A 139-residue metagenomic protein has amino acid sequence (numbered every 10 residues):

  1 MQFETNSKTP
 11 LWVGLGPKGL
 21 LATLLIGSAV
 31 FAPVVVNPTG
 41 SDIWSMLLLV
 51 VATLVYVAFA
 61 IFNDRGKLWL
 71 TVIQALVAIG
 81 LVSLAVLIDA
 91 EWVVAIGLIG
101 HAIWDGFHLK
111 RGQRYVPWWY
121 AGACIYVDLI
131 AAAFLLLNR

Functional and structural regions predicted by a protein language model:
M1-L48, Q113, W118-R139: Alpha-helical transmembrane segments and their cytosolic membrane-interface
E4-K8, L54-G66, I103-R114: C-terminal ends of transmembrane helices
G16-L25, R65-G80: Hydrophobic alpha-helical transmembrane segments
S28-F31, A52-V57, I73-V82: Hydrophobic, membrane-inserted alpha-helices
V35-V50, A85, D89-G100: Structural signature of hydrophobic alpha-helical transmembrane segments
V57-A60, L81-A85, L135-N138: Structural signal for membrane-spanning alpha-helices in multi-pass inner-membrane proteins, emphasizing helix cores
D64-V72, W92-L98, R111-C124: A cytosolic-side transmembrane-helix exit/cap motif
L81-A85, V94, G106-L109: Generic transmembrane alpha-helix signature in multi-pass membrane proteins, especially transporters/channels
